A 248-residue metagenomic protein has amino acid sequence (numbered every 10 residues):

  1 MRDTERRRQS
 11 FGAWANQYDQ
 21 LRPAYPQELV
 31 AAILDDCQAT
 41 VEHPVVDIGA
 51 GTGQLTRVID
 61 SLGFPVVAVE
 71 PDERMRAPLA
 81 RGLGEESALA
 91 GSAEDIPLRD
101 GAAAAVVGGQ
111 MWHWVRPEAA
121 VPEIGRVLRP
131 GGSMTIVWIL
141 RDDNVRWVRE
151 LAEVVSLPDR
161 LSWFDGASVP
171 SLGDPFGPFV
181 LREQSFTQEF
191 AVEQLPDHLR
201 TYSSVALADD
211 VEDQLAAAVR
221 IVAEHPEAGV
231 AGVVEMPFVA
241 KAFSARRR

Functional and structural regions predicted by a protein language model:
M1-T40: Conserved class I S-adenosyl-L-methionine
A13, Q17-Y18, Y25, A32 (+6 more regions): Tryptophan-centric aromatic hotspots in well-structured domains and transmembrane helices
L34, R57-D60, V121, G125: A structural alpha-helix within SAM-dependent methyltransferase catalytic domains
P44-V46, T52-D95: Class I SAM-dependent methyltransferase SAM/SAH-binding core
E94-V106: A short acidic, Gly/Pro-enriched loop at the edge of an enzyme's catalytic core that lines a small-molecule cofactor
A104-E118: A short SAM/SAH-binding and catalytic strip from SAM-dependent methyltransferases
A119-E189: Conserved catalytic/acceptor-binding region of the Class I
S168-R248: Conserved Class I S-adenosyl-L-methionine
